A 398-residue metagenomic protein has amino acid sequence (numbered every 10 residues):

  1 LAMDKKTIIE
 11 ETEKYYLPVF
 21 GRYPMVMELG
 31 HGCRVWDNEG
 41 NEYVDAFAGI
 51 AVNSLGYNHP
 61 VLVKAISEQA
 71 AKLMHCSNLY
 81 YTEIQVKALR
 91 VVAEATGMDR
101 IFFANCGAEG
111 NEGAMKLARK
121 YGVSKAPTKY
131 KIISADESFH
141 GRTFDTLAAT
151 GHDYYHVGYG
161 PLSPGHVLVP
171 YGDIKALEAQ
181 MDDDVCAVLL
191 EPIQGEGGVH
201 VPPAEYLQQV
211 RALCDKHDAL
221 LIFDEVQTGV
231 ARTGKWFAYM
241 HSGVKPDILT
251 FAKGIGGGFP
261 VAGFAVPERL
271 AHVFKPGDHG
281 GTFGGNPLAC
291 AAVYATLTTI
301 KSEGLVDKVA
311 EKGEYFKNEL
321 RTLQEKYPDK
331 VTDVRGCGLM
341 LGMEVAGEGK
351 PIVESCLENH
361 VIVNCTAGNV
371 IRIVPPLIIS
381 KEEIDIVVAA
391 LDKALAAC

Functional and structural regions predicted by a protein language model:
A2-C398: Conserved N-terminal phosphate-binding loop of PLP-dependent enzymes in the Aspartate aminotransferase
